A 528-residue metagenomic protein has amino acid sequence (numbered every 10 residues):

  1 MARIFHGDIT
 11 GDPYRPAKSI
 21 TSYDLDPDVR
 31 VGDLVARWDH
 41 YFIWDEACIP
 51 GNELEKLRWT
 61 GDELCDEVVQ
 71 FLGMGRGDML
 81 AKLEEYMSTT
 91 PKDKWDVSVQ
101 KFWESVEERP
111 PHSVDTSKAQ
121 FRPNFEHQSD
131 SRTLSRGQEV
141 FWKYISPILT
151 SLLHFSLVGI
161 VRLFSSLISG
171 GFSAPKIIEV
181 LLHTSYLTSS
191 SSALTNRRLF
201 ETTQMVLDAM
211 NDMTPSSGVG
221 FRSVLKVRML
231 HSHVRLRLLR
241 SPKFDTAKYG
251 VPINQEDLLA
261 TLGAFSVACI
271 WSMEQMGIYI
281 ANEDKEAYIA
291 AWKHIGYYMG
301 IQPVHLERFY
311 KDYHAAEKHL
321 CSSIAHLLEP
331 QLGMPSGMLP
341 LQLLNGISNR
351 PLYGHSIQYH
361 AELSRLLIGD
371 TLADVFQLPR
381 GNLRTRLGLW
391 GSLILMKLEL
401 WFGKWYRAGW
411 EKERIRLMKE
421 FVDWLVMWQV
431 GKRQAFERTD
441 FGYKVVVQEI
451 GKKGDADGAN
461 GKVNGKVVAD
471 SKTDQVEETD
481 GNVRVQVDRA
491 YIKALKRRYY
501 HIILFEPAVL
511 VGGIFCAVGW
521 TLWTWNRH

Functional and structural regions predicted by a protein language model:
M1-H528: Mature, function-bearing regions of proteins
